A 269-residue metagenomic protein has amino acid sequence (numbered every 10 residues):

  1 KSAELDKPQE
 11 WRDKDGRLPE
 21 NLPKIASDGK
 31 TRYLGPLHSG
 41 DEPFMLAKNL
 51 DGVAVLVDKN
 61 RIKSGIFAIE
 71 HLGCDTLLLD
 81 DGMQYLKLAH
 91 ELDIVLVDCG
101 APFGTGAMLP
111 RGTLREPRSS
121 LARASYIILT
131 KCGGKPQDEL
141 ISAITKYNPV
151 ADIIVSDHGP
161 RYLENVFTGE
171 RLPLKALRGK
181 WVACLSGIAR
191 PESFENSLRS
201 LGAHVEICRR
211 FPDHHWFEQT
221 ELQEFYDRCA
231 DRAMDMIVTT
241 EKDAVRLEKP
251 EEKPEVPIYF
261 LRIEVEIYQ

Functional and structural regions predicted by a protein language model:
E4-N148, V155, Y162: Phosphate/Mg2+-binding loops and adjacent switch elements in nucleotide/diphosphate-handling enzyme cores
K59-R61, A189, K242: Short beta->alpha linker loops
L72-G73, K87-A89, P191, L201-V205 (+1 more regions): Short, flexible loop motifs at catalytic/binding sites
L77, V95-V97, I153-V155, H204-R210 (+1 more regions): Short hydrophobic/aromatic-enriched beta-strand-loop microsegments
P102-M236: C-terminal accessory "lid"/substrate-recognition subdomains
G159-R161, P212-W216, P254-Q269: Short, flexible loop segments at boundaries between secondary-structure elements
S193, F217-E218, V245-P250, I267-Q269: Short active-site-adjacent structural elements
A233-E252: Phosphate-bearing ligand-interacting subdomains that bind or position ATP/ADP/UDP/GDP/NAD(P) or nucleotide-linked
